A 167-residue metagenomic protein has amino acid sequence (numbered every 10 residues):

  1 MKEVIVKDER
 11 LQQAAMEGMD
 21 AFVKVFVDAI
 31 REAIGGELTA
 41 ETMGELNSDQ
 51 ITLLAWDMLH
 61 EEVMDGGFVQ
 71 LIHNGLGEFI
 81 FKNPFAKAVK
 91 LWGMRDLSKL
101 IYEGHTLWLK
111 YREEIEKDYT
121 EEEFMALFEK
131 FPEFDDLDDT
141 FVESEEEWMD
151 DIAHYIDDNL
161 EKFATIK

Functional and structural regions predicted by a protein language model:
K2-V69, H73-K82, A88-K167: Extended, alpha-helix-rich binding/interface surfaces that flank or overlap catalytic cores and mediate recognition
